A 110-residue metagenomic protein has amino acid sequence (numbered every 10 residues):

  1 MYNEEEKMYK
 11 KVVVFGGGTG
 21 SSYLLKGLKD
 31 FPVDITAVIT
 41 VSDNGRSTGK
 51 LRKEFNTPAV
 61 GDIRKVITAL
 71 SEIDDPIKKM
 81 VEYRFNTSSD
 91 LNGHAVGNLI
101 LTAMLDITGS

Functional and structural regions predicted by a protein language model:
M1-K7: Short, Lys/Arg-enriched N-terminal segments with co-localized hydrophobic residues within the first ~10-30 amino acids
K7-F55, L105: N-terminal phosphate-binding or glycine-rich loops at protein starts, especially the Walker A/P-loop of NTPases
I39-G109: Glycine-rich nucleotide/cofactor/substrate-binding loop typically near the N-terminus or early in the first domain
